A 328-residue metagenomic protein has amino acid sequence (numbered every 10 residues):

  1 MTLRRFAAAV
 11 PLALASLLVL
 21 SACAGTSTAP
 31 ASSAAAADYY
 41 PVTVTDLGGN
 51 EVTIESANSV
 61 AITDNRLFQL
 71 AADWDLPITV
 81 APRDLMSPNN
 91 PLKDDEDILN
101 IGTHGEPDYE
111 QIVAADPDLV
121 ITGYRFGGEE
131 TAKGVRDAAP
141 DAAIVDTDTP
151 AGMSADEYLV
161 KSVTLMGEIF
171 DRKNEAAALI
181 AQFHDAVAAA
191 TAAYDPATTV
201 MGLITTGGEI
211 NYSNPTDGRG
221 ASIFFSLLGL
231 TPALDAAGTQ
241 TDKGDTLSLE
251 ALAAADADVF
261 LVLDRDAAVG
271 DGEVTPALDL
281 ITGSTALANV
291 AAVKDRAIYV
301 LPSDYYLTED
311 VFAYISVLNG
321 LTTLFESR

Functional and structural regions predicted by a protein language model:
T2-A15, V19-R66, K173-L203, L263-A277 (+1 more regions): Bacterial Sec-exported substrate-binding components of ABC uptake systems
D46-G48, I101-D108, T239-L247: Short helix-initiation/N-cap motifs at beta->coil->alpha
N58-S59, T63-Q111, L119, Y124: A short, structured surface patch at a secondary-structure boundary
L85-N89, S213-G244, D304: Alpha-helical, coiled-coil/dimerization segments enriched in small aliphatic residues
D116-T122, P140, L252, D256-L261: Proline-aspartate-enriched helix->loop->beta-strand connector
A138-G208, D304, T308-R328: Extracytoplasmic substrate-binding proteins
Y194, G207-Y212, T241-V269: Ligand-binding pocket segment of bilobal, Venus flytrap-like solute-binding proteins
D258-R328: Structured C-terminal subdomain patch of bacterial secreted/periplasmic proteins
